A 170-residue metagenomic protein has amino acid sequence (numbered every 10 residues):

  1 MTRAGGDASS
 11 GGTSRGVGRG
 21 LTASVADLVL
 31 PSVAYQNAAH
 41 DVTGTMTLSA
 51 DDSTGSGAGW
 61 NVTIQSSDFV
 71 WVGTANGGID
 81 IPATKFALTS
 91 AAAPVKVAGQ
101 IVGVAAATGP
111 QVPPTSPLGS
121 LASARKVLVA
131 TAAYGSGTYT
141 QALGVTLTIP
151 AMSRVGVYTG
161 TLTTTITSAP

Functional and structural regions predicted by a protein language model:
M1-P170: Signature of Gram-negative chaperone-usher
